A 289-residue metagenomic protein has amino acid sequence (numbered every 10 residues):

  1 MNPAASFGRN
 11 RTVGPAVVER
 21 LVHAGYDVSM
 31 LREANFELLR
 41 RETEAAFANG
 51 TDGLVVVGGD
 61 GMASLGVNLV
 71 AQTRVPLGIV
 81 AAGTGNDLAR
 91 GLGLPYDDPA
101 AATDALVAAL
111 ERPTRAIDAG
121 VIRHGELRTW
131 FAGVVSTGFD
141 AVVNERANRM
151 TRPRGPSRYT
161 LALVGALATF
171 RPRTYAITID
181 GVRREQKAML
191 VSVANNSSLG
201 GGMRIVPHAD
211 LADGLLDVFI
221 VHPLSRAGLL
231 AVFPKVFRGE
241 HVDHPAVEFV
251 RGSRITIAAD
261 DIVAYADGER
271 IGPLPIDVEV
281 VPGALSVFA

Functional and structural regions predicted by a protein language model:
M1-L54, S64, A100-V107: ATP/NTP phosphate-donor binding region
M1-P3, R32, G58, H222 (+1 more regions): Short beta-strand/turn micro-motifs composed of small residues that flank or help shape donor/cofactor-binding pockets
P3, V57-G59, V80-G83, N195: Glycine-rich beta-strand-to-loop/alpha-helix junction loops that act as flexible
N10, I179, D210, I220-A289: ATP/nucleoside-binding phosphotransfer catalytic cores, i.e., glycine-rich phosphate-binding loops
V22-A24, L31-E33, R41, A71-P76 (+1 more regions): Catalytic core of DAGKc-family lipid kinases
S136, D140, S192-V206, R270: Glycine-rich phosphate/pyrophosphate-binding beta-alpha loops
T151-T160, G201-G202, P207-G228: Gly/Ser/Thr-rich active-site loops/lids in small-molecule metabolic enzymes that frequently grip phosphoryl groups
R171-R173, K187-M189, A212-D217, R251-S253: A generic structural signal for short beta-strands and their flanking turns/coil linkers
